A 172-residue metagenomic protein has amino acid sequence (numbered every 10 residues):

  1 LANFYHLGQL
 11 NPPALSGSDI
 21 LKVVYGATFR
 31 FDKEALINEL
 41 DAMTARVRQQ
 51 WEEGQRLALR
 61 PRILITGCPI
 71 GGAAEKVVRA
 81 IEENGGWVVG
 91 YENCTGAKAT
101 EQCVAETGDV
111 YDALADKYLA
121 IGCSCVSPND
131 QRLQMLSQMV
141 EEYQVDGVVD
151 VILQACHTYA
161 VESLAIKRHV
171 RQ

Functional and structural regions predicted by a protein language model:
L1-V88, E92-A99: A charged, amphipathic alpha-helical module
P13-S16, I121-G122, Y143: N-proximal short alpha-helices
G26-I37, G96-Q131: Acidic/glycine-enriched edge-of-secondary-structure segments
I65-T66, S124-C125, Q154-A155: A generic structural signal for short
E75-V89, A105-A113, K117, P128-Q172: Hydrophobic alpha/beta core scaffold segments
